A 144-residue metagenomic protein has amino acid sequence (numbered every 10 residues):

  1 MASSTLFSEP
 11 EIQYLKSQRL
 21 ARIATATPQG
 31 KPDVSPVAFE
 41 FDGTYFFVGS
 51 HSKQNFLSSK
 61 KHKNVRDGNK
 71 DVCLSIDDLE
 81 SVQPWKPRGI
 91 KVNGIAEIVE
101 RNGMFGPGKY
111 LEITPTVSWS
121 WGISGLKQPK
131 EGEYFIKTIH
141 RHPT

Functional and structural regions predicted by a protein language model:
M1-L20, E131-I139: Extreme N-terminal tail/first-helix region
F7-P10, V34-S35, S58-K61: A generic local structural motif
K16-Q18, K31-P32, G89, M104-G106: Short solvent-exposed loop/turn micro-motifs enriched in small/polar/acidic residues
S17-Q18, G68-K70, H142: Structured helix-beta-strand junction loops
Q18-Q54, L74: Short beta-strand segments
D42-G43, N55-S59, P129-K130: A short local loop/turn or secondary-structure capping micro-motif enriched for an aromatic residue
S52-L111, T116: Short, structured beta-strand-loop surface elements
E97-T144: C-terminal edge-of-domain segments
